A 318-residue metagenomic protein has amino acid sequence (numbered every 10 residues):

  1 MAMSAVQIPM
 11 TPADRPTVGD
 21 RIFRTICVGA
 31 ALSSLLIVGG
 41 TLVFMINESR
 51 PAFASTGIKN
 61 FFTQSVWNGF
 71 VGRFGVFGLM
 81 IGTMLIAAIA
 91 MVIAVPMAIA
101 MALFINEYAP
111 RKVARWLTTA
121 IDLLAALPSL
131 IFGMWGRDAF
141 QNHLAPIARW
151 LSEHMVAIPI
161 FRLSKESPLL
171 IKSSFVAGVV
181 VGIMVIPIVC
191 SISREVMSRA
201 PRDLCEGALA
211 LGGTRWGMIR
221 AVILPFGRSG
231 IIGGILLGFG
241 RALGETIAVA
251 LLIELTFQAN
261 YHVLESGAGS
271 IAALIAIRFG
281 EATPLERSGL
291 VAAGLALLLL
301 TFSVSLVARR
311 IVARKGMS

Functional and structural regions predicted by a protein language model:
M1-A31, A308-S318: Transmembrane alpha-helical segments of polytopic membrane transport and secretion proteins
I8-I26, M45-A90, P110, R162-S167 (+1 more regions): Periplasmic/extracellular loop-to-transmembrane helix junction in inner-membrane transport proteins
S55-F74, F132-I183, V263-E265: Membrane-interfacial helix termini and adjacent extracytoplasmic/periplasmic loops of multi-pass transporters
A90-I121, M134, V304, A308-R314: Transmembrane-helix boundary motif in ABC transporter permease subunits
I99-F104, P159-I160, E166-A210, T214-G217 (+2 more regions): Membrane-cytosol interface at the C-terminal ends of specific transmembrane alpha-helices in multi-pass membrane
A120-L123, L127, I131, V189-S193 (+3 more regions): Transmembrane alpha-helices
R194-S198, R202, I277-S318: C-terminal transmembrane helix and the adjacent membrane-cytosol boundary/short C-terminal tail of inner/organellar
R241-P284: Glycine-rich helix-loop "coupling/hinge" segments at transmembrane-helix boundaries in multipass transporters
